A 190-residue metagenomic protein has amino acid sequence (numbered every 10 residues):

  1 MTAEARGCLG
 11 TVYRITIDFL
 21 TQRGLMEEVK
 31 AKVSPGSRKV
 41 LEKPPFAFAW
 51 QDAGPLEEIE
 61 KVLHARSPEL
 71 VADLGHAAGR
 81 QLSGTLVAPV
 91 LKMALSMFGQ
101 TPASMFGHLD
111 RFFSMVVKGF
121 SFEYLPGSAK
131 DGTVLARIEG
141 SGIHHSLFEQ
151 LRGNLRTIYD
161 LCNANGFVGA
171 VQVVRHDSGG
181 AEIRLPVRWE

Functional and structural regions predicted by a protein language model:
M1-L70: N-terminal leader/assembly segments
T2-Y13, I17, V116-R152, D160-E190: Short terminal or interdomain "cap/linker" segment that borders an active site or interface and mediates
C8, P44, D110-F112, Y159: Short, flexible coil/linker segments at or flanking structured domains
T11-R14, E28, G79, S83 (+2 more regions): Intrinsically disordered, low-complexity, compositionally biased regions/tails
I15, E28, E58, H108 (+1 more regions): Long, highly charged amphipathic alpha-helices
L25-R38, A77, S96, Q100 (+3 more regions): Short alpha-helical "patches" and their helix-cap loops
V33, L63, F113, N154-N163: Hydrophobic, Leu/Ile/Phe/Ala-enriched alpha-helical segments that form helix-helix packing faces
F46-Q150: Amphipathic interaction/junction segments at domain boundaries or subunit interfaces
